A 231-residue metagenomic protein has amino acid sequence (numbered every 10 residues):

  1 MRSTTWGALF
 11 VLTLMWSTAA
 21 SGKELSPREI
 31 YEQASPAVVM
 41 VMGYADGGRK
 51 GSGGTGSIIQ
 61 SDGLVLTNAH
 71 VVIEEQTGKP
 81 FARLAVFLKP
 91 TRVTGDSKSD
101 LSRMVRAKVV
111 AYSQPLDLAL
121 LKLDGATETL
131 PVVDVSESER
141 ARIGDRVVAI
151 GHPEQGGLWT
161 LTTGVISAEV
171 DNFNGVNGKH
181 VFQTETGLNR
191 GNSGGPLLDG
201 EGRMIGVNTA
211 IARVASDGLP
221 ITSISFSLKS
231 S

Functional and structural regions predicted by a protein language model:
G7-S17: Bacterial N-terminal signal peptides
K23-P27, Y44-D62, N68, S102-R106 (+5 more regions): A conserved glycine-rich beta-strand in the N-terminal activation segment of trypsin-fold
E29-I30, E75, K108-V110, A126-G157: Active-site substrate-binding loop(s) of clan PA
A34-R49, D124-V133, W159-S231: Active-site region of chymotrypsin-like
Q60-P115, G125, S138: Catalytic-histidine neighborhood of serine endopeptidases, predominantly the chymotrypsin-like S1/PA family
H70, H152-P153, A210: Short, surface-exposed secondary-structure boundary micro-motifs
A82-R83, T94-K108, I143-V148, W159-D171: Beta-strand/loop subdomains of soluble extracytoplasmic proteins
